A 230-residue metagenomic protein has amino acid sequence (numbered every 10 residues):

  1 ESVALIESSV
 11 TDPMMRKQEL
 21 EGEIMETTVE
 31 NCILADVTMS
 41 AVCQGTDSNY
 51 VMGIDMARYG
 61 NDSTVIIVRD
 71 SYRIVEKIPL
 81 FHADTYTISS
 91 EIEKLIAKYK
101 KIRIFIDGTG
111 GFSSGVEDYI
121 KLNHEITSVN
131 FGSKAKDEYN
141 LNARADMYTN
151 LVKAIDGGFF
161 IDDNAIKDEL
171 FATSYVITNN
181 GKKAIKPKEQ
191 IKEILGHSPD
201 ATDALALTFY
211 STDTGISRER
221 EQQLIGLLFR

Functional and structural regions predicted by a protein language model:
E1-I54, V68, N180: ATPase catalytic-site recognition across NTP-hydrolyzing enzymes
L20, L151, A204: A residue-level signal for conserved active-site and pocket-lining positions in enzyme catalytic cores
I33, I78-P79, S174-K183, E193-R230: Acidic two-metal-ion nuclease catalytic site recognized across multiple nuclease folds, prominently DnaQ/RNase D-T
D55-A57, T109: Anionic group-transfer/hydrolysis microenvironments
R58-V65: Short, flexible loop/turn motifs enriched in small residues
I67-R69, L205: Conserved hydrophobic/aromatic positions in well-ordered beta-strands
Y72-K183, G226-R230: Mg2+-dependent endonuclease catalytic cores in nucleic-acid-processing enzymes, primarily RNase H-like
K94-A97, R103, D118, E189-D200 (+1 more regions): Helicase P-loop NTPase motor core of nucleic-acid translocases
